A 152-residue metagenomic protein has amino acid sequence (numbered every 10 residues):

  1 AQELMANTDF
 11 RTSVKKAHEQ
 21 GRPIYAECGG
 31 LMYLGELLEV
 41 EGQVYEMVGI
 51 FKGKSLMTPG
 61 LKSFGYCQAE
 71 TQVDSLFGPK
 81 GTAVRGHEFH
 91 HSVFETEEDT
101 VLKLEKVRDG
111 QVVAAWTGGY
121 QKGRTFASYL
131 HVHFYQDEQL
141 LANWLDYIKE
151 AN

Functional and structural regions predicted by a protein language model:
A1-L76: Cysteine-nucleophile active-site neighborhood
M57-N152: Amide-donor transfer/coupling interface in amidating biosynthetic enzymes
